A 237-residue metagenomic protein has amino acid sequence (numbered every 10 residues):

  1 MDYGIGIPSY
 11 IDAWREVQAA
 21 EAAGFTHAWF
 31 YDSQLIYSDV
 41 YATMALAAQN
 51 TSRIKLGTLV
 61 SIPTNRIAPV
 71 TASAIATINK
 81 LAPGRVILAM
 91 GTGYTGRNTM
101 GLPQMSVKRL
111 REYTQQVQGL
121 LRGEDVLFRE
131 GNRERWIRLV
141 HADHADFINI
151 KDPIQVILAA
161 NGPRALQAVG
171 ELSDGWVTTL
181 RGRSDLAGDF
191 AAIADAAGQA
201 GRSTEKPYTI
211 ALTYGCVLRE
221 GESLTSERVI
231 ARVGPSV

Functional and structural regions predicted by a protein language model:
M1-L59, I154: N-terminal beta1-alpha1-beta2 module of alpha/beta enzyme domains
Y3-I7, A28-F30, K55-L59, V86-M90 (+3 more regions): Hydrophobic faces of well-ordered beta-strands that scaffold small-molecule active sites in alpha/beta enzyme cores
I7-D12, D32-D39, T64-P69, R183-L186 (+1 more regions): Acidic-and-aromatic substrate-binding clefts and catalytic sites of carbohydrate-active enzymes
T26, T64-V70, R97-M100: Conserved N-terminal glycine/acidic-rich loop preference
D39-A45, V70-A74, D195: Alpha-helical scaffolding within the catalytic cores of extracellular/periplasmic polymer-degrading hydrolases
A72-G175, T179-P207, R219: Internal, glycine-rich beta/alpha segment that forms the wall or movable "lid" of small-molecule/cofactor binding
A211-S223: Short, conserved secondary-structure transition motifs
E222-V237: Active-site pocket-lining/capping segments in soluble small-molecule metabolic enzymes
